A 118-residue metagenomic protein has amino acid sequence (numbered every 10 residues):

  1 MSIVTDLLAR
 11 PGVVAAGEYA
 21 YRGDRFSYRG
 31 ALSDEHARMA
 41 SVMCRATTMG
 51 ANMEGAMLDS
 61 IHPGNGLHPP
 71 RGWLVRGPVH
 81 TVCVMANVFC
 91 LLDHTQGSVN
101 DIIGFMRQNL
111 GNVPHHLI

Functional and structural regions predicted by a protein language model:
M1-I118: Non-catalytic interaction/Regulatory regions outside core domains
